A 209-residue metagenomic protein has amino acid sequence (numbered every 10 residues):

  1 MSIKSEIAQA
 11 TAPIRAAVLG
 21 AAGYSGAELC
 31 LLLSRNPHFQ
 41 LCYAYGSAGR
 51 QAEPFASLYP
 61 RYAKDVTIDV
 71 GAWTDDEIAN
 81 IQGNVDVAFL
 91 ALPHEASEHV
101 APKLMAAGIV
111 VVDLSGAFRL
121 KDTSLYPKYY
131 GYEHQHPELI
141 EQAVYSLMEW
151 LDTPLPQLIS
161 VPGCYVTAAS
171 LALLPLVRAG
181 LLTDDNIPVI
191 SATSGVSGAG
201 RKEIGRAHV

Functional and structural regions predicted by a protein language model:
S2-R206: N-terminal Rossmann-like NAD(P) cofactor-binding subdomain of oxidoreductases, focused on the glycine-rich
